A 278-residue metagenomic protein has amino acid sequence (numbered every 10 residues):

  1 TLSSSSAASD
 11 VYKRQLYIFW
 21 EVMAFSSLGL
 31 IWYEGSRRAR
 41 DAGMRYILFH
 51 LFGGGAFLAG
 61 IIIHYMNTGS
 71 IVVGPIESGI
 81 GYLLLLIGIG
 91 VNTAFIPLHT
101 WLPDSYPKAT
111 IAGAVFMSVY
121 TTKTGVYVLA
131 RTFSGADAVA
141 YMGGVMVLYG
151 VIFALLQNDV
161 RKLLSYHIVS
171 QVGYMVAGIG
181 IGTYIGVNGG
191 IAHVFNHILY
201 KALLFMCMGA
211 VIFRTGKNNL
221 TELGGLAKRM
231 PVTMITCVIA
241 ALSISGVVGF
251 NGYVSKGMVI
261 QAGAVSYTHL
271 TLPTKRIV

Functional and structural regions predicted by a protein language model:
T1-L2: Short, well-ordered junction/capping motifs at the entry into regular secondary structure
S6-L16, S26-L270, R276: Hydrophobic transmembrane alpha-helices and their helix-loop junctions in integral membrane proteins
